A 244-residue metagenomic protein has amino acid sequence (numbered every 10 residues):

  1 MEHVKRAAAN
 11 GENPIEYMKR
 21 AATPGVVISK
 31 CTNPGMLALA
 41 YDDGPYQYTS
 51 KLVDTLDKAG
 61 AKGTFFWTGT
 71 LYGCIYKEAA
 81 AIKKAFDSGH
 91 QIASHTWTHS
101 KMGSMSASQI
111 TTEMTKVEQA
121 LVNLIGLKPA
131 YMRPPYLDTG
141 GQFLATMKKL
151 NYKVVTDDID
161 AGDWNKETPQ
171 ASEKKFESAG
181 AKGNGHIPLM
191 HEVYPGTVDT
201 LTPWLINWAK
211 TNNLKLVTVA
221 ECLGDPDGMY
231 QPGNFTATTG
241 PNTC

Functional and structural regions predicted by a protein language model:
H3, G11-A120, I125-P129: Active-site beta->alpha N-cap acidic-glycine motif
T23-C31, A59, G63, Y72-G73 (+1 more regions): C-terminal domain-boundary segment and adjacent tail
A40-G44, F66-T70, T96-T98, R133-L137 (+3 more regions): Active-site-proximal beta-strand/loop segments in catalytic clefts of secreted hydrolases
K51-T55, A80-A81, Q142-T146, L201-L205: A short acidic, amphipathic alpha-helical/loop segment
K62, Q91, K153, D160 (+1 more regions): Residue-level detector of anion-binding/catalytic polar loops
E78, S100-I125, Y136-G185, V198-T200: Alpha-helical scaffold elements lining the catalytic groove of polysaccharide deacetylases
D87-Q91, L124-K128, L150, A181-K182 (+1 more regions): Structural recognition of alpha->loop->beta junctions
I187-P188, A209: Periplasmic/luminal catalytic loop of GT-C fold multi-pass membrane glycosyltransferases that transfer sugars from
